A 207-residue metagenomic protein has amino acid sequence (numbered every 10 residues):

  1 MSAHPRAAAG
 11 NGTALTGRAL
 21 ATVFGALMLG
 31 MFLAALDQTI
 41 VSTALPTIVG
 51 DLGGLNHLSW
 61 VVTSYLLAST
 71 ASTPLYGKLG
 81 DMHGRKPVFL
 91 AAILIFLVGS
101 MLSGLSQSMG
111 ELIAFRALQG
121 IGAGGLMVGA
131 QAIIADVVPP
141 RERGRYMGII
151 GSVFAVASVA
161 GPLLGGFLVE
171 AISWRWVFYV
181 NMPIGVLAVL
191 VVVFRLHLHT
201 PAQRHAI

Functional and structural regions predicted by a protein language model:
S2-T200: Transmembrane-helix bundle of Major Facilitator Superfamily
Q203-I207: Short, intrinsically disordered, charge-balanced linker/junction segments flanking boundaries in proteins
